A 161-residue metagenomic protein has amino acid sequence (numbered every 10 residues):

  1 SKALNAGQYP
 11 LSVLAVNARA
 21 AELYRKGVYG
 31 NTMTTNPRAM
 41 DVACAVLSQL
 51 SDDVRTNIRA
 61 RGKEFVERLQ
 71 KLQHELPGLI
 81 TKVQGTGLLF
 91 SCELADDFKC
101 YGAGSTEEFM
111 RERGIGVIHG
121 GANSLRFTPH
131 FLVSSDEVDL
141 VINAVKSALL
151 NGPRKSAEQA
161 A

Functional and structural regions predicted by a protein language model:
S1-A161: Conserved N-terminal phosphate-binding loop of PLP-dependent enzymes in the Aspartate aminotransferase
